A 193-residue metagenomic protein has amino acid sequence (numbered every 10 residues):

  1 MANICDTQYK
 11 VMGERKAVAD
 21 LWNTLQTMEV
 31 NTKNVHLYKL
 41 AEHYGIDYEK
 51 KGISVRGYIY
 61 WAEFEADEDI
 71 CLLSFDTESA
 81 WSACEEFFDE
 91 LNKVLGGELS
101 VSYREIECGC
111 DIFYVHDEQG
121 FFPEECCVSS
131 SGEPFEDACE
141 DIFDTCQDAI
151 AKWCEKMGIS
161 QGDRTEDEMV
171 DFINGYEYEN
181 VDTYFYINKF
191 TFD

Functional and structural regions predicted by a protein language model:
M1-D193: Intrinsic low-complexity, intrinsically disordered or marginally ordered coil/linker segments
